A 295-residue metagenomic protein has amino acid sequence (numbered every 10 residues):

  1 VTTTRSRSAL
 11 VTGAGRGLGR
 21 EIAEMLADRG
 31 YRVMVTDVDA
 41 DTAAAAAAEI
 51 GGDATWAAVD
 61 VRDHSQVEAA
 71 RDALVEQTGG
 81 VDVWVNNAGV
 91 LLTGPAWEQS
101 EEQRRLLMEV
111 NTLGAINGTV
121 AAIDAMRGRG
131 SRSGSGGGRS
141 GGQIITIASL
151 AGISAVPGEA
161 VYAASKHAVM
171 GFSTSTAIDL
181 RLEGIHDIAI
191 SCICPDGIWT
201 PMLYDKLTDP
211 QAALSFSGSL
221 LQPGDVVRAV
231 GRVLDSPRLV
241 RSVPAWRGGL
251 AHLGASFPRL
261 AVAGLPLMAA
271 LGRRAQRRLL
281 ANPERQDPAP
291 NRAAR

Functional and structural regions predicted by a protein language model:
T2-M34: Canonical Rossmann dinucleotide-binding motif of NAD(H)/NADP(H)-dependent dehydrogenases/reductases, specifically
R29-A45: Conserved glycine-rich Rossmann-like NAD(P)H-binding loop of the short-chain dehydrogenase/reductase
A40, V59-A69, E101: The beta1-alpha1 cofactor-binding region of Rossmann-like NAD(H)/NADP(H)-dependent oxidoreductases
P95-A96, S100-R105, I116: Substrate-binding pocket helix/loop in short-chain dehydrogenase/reductase
T119, S165: Active-site helix of classical SDR
S149: Residue(s) in the substrate-gating loop at a strand-loop-helix junction that position the organic substrate next
R181-R247: SDR active-site lid
